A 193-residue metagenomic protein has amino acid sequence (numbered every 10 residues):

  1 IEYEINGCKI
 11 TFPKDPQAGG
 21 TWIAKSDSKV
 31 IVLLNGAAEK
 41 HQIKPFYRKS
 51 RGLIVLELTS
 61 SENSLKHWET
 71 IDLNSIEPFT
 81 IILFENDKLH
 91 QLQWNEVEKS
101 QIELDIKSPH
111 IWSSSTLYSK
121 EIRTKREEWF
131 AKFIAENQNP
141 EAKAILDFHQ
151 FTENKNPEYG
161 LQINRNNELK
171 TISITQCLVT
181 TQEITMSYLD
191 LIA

Functional and structural regions predicted by a protein language model:
I1-A193: N-terminal nucleophile
